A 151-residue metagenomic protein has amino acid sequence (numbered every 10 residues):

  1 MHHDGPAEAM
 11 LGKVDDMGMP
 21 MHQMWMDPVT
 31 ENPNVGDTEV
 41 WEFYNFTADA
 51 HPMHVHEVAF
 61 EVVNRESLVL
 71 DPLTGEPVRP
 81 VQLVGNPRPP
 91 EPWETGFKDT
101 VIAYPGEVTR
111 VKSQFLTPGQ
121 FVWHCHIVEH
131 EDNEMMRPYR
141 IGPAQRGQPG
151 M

Functional and structural regions predicted by a protein language model:
M1-K112, I127, M151: Edge beta-strand plus adjacent loop/short-helix module at the start of the mature soluble/periplasmic domain
P77, P87, E134-M151: Extracytoplasmic/periplasmic copper-protein system
Q114-Q120: Short, surface-exposed loop/turn segments at beta-strand-coil junctions that are enriched for proline with nearby
